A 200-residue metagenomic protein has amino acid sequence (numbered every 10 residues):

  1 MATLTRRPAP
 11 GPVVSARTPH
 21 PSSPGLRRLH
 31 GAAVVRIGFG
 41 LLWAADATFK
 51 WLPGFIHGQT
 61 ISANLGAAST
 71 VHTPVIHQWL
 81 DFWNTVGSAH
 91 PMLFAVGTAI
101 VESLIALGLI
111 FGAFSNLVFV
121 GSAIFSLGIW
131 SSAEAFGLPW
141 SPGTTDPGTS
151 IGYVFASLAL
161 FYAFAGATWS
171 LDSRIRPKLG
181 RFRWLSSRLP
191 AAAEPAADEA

Functional and structural regions predicted by a protein language model:
A2-V101, F111-A200: Extended, low-polarity transmembrane helix blocks
